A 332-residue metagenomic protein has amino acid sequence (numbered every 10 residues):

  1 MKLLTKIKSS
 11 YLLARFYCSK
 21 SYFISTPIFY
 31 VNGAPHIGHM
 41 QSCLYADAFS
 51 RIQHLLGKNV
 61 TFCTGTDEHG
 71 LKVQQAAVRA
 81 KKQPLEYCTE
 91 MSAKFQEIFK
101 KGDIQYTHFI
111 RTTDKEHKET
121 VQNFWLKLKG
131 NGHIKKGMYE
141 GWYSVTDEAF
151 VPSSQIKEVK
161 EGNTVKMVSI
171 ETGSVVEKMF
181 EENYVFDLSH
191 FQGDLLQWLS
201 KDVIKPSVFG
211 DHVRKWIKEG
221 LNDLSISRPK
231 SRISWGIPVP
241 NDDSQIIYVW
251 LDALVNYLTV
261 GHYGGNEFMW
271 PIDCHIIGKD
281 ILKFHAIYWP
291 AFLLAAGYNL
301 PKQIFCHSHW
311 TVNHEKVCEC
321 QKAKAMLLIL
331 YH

Functional and structural regions predicted by a protein language model:
M1-L13: N-terminal chloroplast transit peptides
I7, F16-K136, I287, F292: N-terminal Rossmann-like or analogous alpha/beta NTP/dinucleotide-binding catalytic cores that position adenine
S19-T64, E116-T120, V168-H332: Structured secondary-structure scaffolds
I37, Q74-Q75, S154-K157, T259-H262: Short, solvent-exposed loop/turn and secondary-structure capping segments
H108-E119, G137-F150, V213, C306-V312: Short, glycine/charge-rich beta-strand/loop segments that flank catalytic centers and engage negatively charged groups
N123-L126, P152-I156, C318-A323: Short, surface-exposed amphipathic charged segments that create phosphate/polyanion-binding patches used for binding
G132-Q192: Cys/His-rich short segments
